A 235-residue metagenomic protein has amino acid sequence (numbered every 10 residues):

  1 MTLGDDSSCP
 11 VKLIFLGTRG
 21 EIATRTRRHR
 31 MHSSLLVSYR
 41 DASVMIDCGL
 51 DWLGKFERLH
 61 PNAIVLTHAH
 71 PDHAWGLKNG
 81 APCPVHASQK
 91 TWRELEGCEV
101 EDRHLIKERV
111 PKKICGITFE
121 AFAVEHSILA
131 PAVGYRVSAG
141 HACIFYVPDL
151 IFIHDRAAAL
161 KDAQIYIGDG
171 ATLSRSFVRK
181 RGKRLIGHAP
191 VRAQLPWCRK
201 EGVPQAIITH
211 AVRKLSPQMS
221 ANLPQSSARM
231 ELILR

Functional and structural regions predicted by a protein language model:
T2-P10, A87-H141, S227-I233: Metallo-beta-lactamase
L3-E57, P131-P148, I165: Conserved beta-strand hairpin/beta-sheet module of binuclear metal-dependent hydrolase folds, prominently
L16-G20, C48-D51, A69, K90 (+4 more regions): Active-site metal-binding loops of divalent metal-dependent hydrolases
A23, G54, A74-W75, L95 (+3 more regions): Glycine/Thr-rich phosphate-binding loops of Rossmann-like dinucleotide-binding domains
A42, A81-P84, K200-A206: A short helix->loop->beta-strand "cap" motif at the edges of active sites that frequently abuts
V44, G49-A87, D162-Y166: Active-site metal-binding motif and surrounding structural segment of the metallo-beta-lactamase
E57-L59, G76-N79, G97-E99, A158-L160 (+2 more regions): Short amphipathic alpha-helical segments
I153-R235: Cap/insert and terminal regions of metallo-dependent hydrolase folds
